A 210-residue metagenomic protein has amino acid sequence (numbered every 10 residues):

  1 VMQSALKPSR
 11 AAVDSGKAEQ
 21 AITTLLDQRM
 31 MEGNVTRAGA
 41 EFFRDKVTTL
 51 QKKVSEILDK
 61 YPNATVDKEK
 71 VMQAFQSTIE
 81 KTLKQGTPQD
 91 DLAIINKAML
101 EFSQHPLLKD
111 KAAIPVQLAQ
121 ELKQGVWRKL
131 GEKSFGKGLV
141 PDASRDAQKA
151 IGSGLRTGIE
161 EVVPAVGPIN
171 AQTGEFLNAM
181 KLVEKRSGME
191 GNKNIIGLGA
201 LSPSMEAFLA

Functional and structural regions predicted by a protein language model:
V1-L139: Intrinsically disordered, low-complexity intracellular terminal segments
K17, N34, G39-A40, T87 (+8 more regions): Intrinsically disordered, low-complexity regions
V47-Q51, F75-I79, M99-F102, L122-V126 (+2 more regions): Short amphipathic alpha-helical coiled-coil/interface segments
K181-L209: Membrane-penetrating hydrophobic segments
